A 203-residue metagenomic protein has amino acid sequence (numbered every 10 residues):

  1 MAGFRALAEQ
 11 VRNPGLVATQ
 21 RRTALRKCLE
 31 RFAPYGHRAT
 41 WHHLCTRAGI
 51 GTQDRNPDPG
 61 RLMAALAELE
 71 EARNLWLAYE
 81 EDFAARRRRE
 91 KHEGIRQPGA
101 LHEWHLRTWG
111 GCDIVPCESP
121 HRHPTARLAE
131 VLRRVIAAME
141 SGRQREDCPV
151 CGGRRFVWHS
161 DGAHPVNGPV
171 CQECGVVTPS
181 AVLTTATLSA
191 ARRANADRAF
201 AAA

Functional and structural regions predicted by a protein language model:
M1-F32: Short terminal alpha-helical segments
R12-Q20, Y35-H37, T52-N56, D113-R122: Charged, low-complexity interaction regions
R38-R61: Short, charged early-sequence alpha-helical segments and their helix-coil boundaries
R143-E146, G168: Residues immediately within or flanking Cys/His clusters that coordinate Zn2+ in small zinc-binding modules
C148-C151, C171-C174: Short cysteine-rich clusters marking metal-coordination/redox-active sites
G153-V157, P179: Short functional micro-motifs and their immediate structural scaffolds
H159-P169: Short linker/helix segments within small regulatory modules
G175-R192: Short metal-binding segments enriched for Cys and/or His
